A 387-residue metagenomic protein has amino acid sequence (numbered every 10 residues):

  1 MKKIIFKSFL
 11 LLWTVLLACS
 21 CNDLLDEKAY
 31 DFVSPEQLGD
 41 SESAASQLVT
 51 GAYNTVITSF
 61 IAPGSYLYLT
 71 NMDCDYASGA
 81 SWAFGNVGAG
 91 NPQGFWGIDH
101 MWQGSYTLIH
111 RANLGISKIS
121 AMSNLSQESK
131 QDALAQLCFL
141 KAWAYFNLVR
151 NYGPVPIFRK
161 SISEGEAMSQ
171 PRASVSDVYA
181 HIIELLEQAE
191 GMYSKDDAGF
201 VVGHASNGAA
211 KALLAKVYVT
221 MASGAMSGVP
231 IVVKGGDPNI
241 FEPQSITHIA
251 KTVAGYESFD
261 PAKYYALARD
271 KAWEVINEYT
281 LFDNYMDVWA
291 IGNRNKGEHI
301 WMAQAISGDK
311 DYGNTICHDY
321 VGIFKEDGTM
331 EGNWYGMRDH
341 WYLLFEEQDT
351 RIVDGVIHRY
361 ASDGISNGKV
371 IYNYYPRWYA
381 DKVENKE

Functional and structural regions predicted by a protein language model:
M1-C19: Sec-dependent bacterial lipoprotein signal peptides
V15-S41, I182, A215, P230 (+1 more regions): Bacterial Sec-dependent N-terminal signal peptides
C21-T70, W96, V288-W289, N293: Membrane-proximal, proline-rich intrinsically disordered regions
K28, V149-K160, M226-V233: Short, well-structured active-site flanking segments
G39-I61, G79-Y152, G165-V202, N373 (+1 more regions): Conserved, well-structured interaction surfaces
E42-A44, V49, Y53, A80-H100 (+1 more regions): Elongated scaffold/linker segments in the mid-to-C-terminal portions of large proteins
P63-Y76, S194-A212, S223-G322: Short, surface-exposed recognition loops and adjoining beta-strand edges that mediate ligand/DNA contacts, enriched
